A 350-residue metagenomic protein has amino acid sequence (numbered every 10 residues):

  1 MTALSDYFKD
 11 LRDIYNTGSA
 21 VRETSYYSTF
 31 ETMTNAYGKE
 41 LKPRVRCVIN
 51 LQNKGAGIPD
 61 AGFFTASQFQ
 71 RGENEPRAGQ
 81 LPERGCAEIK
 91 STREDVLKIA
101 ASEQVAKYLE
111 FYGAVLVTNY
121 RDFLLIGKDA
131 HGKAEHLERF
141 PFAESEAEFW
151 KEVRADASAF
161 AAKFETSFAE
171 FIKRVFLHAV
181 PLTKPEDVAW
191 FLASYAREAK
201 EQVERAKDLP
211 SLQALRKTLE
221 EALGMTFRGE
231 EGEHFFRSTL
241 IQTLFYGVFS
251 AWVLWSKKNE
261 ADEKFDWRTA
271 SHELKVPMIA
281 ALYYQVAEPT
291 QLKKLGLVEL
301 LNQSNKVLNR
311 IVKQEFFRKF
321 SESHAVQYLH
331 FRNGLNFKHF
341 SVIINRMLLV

Functional and structural regions predicted by a protein language model:
M1-L41, V45-N50, G247, D266-T269 (+1 more regions): Charged, often low-complexity linker/regulatory segments
T2-D6, S211-F227, Q327-L348: Active-site-adjacent bridging/hinge elements
T24, S28, I99-S102, Q213 (+3 more regions): Conserved structured core elements
F30-M33, Y37, P59-F63, G85-A87: Central hydrophobic cores of alpha-helical transmembrane segments in multi-pass inner-membrane proteins across all
L41-Q80: Active-site metal-binding core of divalent-cation-utilizing nuclease and nuclease-like domains
N53-G55, F63-S67, K90-E94, N333-N336: Short, flexible loop/turn elements at secondary-structure junctions
A66, R71-V298: Charged, often flexible domain-edge or linker segments that flank or initiate folded functional domains
K257, A261, H272, I279 (+1 more regions): Class I S-adenosyl-L-methionine
